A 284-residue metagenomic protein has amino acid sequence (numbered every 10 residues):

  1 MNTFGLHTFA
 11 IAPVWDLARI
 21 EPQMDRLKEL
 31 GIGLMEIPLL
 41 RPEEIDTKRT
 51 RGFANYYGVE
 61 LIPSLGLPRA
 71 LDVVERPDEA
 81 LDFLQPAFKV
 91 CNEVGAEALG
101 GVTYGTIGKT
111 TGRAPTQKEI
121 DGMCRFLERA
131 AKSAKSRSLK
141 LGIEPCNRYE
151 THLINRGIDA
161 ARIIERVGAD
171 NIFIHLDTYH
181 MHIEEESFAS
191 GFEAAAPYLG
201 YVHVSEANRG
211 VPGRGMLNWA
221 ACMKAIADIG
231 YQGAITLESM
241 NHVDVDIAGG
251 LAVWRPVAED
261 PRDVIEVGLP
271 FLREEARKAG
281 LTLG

Functional and structural regions predicted by a protein language model:
M1-K28, G95-A96, I154-L176, M181-G284: Histidine-acidic metal/acid-base catalytic patches
A10-A12, L39-R41, L67-A70, T103-G108 (+4 more regions): Active-site-proximal loop/turn and secondary-structure-junction residues that shape catalytic pockets, frequently
I20-R41, A87, V94-G95: Catalytic domains of carbohydrate-active enzymes, especially glycoside hydrolases
G33-L34, E60, E97, K140 (+1 more regions): Residue-level detector of anion-binding/catalytic polar loops
E43-F53: Active-site-adjacent beta->alpha loops and helix N-cap segments on the catalytic face of soluble alpha/beta enzymes
N55-Y56, E75-F173, I183, R255-V264 (+1 more regions): Active-site acidic/histidine proton-transfer and metal-coordination neighborhood in alpha/beta enzyme cores
L61-P63, G100, I143, L176 (+1 more regions): Hydrophobic residues in well-ordered beta-strands that form the structural core
P68-D78, Q117, N208-G213: The substrate-binding groove and active-site-proximal loops of carbohydrate-active enzymes, especially glycoside
